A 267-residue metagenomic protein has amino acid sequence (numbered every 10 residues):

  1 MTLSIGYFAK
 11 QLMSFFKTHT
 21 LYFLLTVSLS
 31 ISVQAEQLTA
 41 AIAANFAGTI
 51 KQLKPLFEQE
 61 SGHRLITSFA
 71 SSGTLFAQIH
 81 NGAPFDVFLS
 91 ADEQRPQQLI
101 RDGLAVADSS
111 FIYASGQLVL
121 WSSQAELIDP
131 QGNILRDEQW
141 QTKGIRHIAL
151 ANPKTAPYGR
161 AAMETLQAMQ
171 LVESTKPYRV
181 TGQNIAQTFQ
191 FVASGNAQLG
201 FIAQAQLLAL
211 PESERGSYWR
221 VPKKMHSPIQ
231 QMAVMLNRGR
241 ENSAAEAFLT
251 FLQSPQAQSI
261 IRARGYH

Functional and structural regions predicted by a protein language model:
L3-L21: Bacterial N-terminal signal peptides that target proteins for export
A9-L12, T26, L135, N242: Polar low-complexity intrinsically disordered regions enriched in Ser/Thr and small residues
H19-S30: Bacterial N-terminal signal peptides
I31-A35: Sec/Tat signal peptide C-region and signal peptidase I cleavage site
E36-E60, I66-F69, G73, A77-A83 (+4 more regions): Exported/periplasmic ABC-transporter solute-binding proteins
F85-V87: Short, structured active-site "lid" loops
